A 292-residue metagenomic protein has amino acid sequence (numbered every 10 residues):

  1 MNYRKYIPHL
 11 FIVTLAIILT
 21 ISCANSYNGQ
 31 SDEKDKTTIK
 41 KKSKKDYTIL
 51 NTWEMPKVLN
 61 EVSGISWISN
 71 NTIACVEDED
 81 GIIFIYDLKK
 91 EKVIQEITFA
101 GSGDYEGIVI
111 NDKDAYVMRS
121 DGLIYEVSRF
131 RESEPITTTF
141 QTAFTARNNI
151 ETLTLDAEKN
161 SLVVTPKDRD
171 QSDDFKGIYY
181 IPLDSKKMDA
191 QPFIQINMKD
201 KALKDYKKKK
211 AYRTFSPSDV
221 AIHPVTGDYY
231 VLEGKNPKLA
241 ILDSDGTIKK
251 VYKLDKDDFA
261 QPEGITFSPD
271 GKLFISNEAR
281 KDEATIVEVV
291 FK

Functional and structural regions predicted by a protein language model:
N2-F11: Bacterial N-terminal signal peptides that target proteins for export
K5-Y6, A24-K292: Sequence/structural signature of beta-propeller domains
F11-T20: Bacterial N-terminal signal peptides
